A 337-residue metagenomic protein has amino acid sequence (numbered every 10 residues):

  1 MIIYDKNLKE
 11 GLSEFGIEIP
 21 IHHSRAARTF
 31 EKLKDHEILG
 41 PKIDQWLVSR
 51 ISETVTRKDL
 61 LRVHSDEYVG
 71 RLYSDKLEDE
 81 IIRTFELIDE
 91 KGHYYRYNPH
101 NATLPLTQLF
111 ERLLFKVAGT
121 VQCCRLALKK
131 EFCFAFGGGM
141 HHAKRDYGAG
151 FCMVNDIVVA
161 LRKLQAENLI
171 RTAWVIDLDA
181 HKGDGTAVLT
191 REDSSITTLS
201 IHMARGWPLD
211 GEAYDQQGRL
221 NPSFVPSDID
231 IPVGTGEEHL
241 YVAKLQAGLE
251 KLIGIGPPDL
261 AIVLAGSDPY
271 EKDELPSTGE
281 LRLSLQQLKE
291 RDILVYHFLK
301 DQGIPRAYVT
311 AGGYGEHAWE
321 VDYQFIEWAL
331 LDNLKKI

Functional and structural regions predicted by a protein language model:
M1-I337: HDAC/HDAC-like amidohydrolase catalytic core signature
